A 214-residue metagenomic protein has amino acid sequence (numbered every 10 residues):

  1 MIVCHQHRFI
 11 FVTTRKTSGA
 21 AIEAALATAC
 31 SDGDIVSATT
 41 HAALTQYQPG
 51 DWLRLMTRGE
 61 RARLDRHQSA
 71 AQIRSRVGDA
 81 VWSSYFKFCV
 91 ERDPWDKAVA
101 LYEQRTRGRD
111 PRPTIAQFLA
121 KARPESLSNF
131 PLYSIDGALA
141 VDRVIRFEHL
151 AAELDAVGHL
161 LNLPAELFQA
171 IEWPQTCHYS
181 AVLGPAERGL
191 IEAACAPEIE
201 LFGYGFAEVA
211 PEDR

Functional and structural regions predicted by a protein language model:
M1-R214: Membrane-interface amphipathic segments in extracytoplasmic regions
